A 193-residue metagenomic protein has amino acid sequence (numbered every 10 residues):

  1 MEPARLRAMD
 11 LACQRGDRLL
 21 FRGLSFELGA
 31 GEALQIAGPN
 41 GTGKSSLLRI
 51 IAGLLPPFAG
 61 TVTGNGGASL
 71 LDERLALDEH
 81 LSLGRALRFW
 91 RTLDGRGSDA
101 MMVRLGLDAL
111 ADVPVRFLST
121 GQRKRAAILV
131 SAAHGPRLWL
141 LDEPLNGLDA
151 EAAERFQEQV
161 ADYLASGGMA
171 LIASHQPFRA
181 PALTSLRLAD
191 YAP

Functional and structural regions predicted by a protein language model:
L6-A8, L20-G23, L148: Conserved structural motif at the start of ABC-family nucleotide-binding domains
A52: Helix-to-loop junction immediately C-terminal to a conserved catalytic motif
R74, E79-G97: Q-loop/switch helix immediately C-terminal to the Walker
R96-A111: Conserved ABC ATPase "signature" region
P114-G121: Conserved ABC ATPase signature
I128, G167: Hydrophobic anchor residue at the start of the ABC signature
S131-A133: ABC ATPase C-loop
W139-E143: Catalytic Walker B motif of ABC-type/P-loop ATPase nucleotide-binding domains
